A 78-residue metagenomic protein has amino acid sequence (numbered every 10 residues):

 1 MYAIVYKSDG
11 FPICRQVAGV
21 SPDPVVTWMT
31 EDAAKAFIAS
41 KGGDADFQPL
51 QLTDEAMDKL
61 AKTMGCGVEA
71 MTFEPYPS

Functional and structural regions predicted by a protein language model:
M1-S78: Conserved NAD+-utilizing ADP-ribose enzyme module
